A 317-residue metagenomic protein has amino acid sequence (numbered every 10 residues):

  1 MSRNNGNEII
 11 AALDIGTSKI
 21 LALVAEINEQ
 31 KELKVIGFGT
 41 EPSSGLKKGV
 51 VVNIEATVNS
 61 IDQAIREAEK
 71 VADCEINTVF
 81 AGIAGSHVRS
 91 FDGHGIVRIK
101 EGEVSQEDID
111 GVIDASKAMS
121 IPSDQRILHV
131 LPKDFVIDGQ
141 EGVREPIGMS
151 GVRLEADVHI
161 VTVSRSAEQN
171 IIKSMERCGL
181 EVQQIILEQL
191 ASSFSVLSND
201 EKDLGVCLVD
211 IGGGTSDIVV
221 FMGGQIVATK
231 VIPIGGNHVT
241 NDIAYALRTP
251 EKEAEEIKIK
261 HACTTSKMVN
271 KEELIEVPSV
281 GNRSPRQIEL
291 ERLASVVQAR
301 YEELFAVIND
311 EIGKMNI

Functional and structural regions predicted by a protein language model:
M1-K19, L23-L208, Q225-V227, G236 (+2 more regions): Nucleotide/phosphate-binding catalytic cleft detector across ATP-hydrolyzing and phosphate-transferring enzymes
D217-V219: A structural feature that tracks compact, well-ordered secondary-structure segments with a strong bias toward
M222: A cytosolic small-molecule/anion-sensing beta-strand core signal
Y301: C-terminal catalytic subdomain
A306-I317: ATP-binding/phosphotransfer module of carbohydrate and carboxylate kinases, centering on a glycine-rich
